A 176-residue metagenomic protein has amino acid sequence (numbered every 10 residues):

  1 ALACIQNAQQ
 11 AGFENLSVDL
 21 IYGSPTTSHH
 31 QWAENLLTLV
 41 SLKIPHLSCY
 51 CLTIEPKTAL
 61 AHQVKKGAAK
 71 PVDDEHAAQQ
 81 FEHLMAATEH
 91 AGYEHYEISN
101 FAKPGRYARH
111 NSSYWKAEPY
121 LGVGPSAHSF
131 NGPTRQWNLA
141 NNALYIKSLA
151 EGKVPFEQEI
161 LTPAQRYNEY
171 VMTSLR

Functional and structural regions predicted by a protein language model:
A1-R176: C-terminal scaffold of the Radical SAM
